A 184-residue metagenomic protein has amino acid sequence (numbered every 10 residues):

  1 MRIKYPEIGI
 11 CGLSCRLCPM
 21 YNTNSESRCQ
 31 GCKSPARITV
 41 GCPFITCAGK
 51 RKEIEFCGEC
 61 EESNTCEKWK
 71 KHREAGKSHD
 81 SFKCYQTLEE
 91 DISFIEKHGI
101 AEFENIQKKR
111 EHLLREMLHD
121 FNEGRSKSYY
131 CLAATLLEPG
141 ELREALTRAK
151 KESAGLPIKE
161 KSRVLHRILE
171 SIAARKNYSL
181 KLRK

Functional and structural regions predicted by a protein language model:
M1-K184: Cysteine-centered metal-binding/redox modules
